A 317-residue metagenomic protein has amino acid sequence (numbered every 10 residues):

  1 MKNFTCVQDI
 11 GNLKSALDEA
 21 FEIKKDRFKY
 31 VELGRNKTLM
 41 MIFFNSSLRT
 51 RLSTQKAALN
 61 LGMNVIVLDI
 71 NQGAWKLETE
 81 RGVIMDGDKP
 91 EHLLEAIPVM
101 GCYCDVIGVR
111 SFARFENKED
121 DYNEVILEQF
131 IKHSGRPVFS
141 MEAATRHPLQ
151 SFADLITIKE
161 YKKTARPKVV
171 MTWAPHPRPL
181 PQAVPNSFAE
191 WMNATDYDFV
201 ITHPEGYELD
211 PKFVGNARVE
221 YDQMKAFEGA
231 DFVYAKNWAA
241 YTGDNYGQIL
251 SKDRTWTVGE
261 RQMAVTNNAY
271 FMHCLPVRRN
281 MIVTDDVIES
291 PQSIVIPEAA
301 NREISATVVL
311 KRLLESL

Functional and structural regions predicted by a protein language model:
M1-L52, K56: Positively charged, low-complexity intrinsically disordered leader regions
E32-M41, S47-K159, R278: Phosphate/diphosphate ligand-binding glycine-rich loop within oxidoreductases
L33-L39, R166-K168, N268: Phosphate-coordination loops involved in phosphoryl transfer and adenosine-cofactor binding
F44-G62, I66-V67, K159-K236: Glycine-rich phosphate/diphosphate-binding loop of Rossmann-like nucleotide-binding domains
A57, V99, F130, W191 (+2 more regions): Hydrophobic/aromatic ligand-binding patch that stacks against planar heteroaromatic rings of cofactors or nucleotides
K212-S293: Rossmann-like adenosine-cofactor binding region
E289-L317: C-terminal helix-to-coil terminal segments
